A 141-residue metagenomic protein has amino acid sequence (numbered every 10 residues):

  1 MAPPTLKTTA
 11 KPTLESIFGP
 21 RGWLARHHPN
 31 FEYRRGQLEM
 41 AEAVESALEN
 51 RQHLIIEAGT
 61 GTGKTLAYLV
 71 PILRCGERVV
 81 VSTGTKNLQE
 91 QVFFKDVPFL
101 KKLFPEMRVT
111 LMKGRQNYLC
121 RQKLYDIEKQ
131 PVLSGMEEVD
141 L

Functional and structural regions predicted by a protein language model:
A2-H27, R78-L141: A substrate-engagement module of RecA-like helicase motors
L6-I56: Conserved pre-motif I regulatory segment
F31-Y33, Y68, Y118: Aromatic side chains
L38, V70-L73, K113: Residue-level recognition of well-ordered secondary-structure positions
A43-E49, T65-R78, K95-L100: Walker A/P-loop NTP-binding motif
L54, K64-L66, N87: Short, flexible micro-motifs
I55-E57, V80-V81: Short, conserved beta-strand segments within well-ordered enzyme catalytic domains that often line or immediately flank
T60-G61: The conserved Walker
